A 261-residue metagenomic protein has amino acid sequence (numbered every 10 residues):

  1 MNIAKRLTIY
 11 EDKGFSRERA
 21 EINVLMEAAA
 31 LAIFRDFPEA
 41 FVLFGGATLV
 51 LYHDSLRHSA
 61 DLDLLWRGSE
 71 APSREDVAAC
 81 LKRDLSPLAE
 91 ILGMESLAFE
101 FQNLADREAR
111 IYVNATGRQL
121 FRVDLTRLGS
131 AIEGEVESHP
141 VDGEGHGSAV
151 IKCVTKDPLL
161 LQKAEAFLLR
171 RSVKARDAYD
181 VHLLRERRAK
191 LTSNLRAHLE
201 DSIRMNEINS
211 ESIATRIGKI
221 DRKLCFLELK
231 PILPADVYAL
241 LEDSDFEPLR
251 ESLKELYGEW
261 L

Functional and structural regions predicted by a protein language model:
M1-V42, Y52-L62, R67-L261: Structured mid-to-C-terminal alpha-helical surface segments
G46: Active-site glycine-centered loops adjacent to acidic/histidine catalytic or metal-binding residues that shape
